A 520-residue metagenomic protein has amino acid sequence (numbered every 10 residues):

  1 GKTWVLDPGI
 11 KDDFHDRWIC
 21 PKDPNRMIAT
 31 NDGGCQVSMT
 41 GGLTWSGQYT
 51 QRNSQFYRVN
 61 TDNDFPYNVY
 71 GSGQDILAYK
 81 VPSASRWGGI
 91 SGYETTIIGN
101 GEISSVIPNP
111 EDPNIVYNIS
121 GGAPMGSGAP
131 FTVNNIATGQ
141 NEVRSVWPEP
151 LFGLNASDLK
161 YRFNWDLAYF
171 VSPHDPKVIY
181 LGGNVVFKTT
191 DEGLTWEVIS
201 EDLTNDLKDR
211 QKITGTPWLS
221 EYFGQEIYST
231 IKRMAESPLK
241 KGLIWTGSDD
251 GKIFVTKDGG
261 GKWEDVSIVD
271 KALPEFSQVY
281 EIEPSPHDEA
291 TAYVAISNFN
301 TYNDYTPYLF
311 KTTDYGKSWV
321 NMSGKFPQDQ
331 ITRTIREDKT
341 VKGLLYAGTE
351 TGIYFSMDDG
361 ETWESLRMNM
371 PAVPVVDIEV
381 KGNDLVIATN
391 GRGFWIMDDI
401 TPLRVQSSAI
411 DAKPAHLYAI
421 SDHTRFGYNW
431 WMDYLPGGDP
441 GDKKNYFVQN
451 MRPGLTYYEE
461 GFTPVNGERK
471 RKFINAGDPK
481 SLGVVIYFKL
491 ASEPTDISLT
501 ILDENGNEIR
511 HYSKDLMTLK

Functional and structural regions predicted by a protein language model:
G1-G454, Y458-F462, G467, R471: Beta-propeller blade termini and top-face loops
A129-N134, I486-Y487, P494-Y512: Beta-strand-rich binding/interaction modules
E275, E508-K520: Glycine-centered tight-turn motifs at strand-turn-strand junctions
G360, D503, L516: A short beta-strand motif that forms part of the nucleic acid-binding face of small beta-barrel RNA-binding folds
Y446, N450-S498, L502: Contiguous beta-strand segments within globular domains
